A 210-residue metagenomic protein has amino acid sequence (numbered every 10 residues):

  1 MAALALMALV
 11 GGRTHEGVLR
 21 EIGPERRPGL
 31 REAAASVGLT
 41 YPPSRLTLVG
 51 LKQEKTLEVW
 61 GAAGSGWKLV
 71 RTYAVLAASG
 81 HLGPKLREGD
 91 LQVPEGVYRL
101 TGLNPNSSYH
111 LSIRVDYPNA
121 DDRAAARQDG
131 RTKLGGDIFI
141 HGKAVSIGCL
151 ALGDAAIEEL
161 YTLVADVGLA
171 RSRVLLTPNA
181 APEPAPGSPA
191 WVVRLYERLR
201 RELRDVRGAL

Functional and structural regions predicted by a protein language model:
A2-A8: Bacterial N-terminal signal peptides
G11-Y41: Extracellular/luminal recognition modules and glycoprotein regions
G29-T47, V59-W60, V75-G89, V93-L100 (+2 more regions): N-terminal post-signal-peptidase region of extra-cytosolic proteins
T47-V49, D129-G130: Short consensus segments that form the blades of beta-propeller domains, in both extracellular/periplasmic
V59-A63, P178: Residue-level signal for short segments within beta-strands and strand-turn junctions of well-structured beta-sheet
G66-L69: Tryptophan-centered short beta-strand motifs
G89-L210: Exported/periplasmic cell-wall-interacting domains
